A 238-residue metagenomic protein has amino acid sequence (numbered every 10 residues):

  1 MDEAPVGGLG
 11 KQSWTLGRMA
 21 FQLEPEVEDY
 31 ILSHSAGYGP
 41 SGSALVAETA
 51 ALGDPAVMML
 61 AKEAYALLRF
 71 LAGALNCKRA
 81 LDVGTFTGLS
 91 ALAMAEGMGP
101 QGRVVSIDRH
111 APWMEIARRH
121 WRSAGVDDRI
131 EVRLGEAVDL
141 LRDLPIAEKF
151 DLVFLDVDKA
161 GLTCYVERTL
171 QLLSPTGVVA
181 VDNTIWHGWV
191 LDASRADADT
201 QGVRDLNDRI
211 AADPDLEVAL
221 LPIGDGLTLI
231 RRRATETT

Functional and structural regions predicted by a protein language model:
M1-F154, K159-A180, T184-T238: A short alpha-helical cap/connector motif
